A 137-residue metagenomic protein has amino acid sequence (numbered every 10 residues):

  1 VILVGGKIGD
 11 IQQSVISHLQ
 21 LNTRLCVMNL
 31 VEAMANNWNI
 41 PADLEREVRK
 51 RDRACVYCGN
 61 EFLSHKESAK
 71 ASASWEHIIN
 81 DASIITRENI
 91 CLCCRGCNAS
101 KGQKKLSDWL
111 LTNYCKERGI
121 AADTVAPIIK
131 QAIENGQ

Functional and structural regions predicted by a protein language model:
G5-G9: Residue-identity detector for glycine
S14-S17: Serine residues within intrinsically disordered or low-complexity segments
Q20-N60, K116-G136: Short, charged surface segments at domain edges that flank catalytic/cofactor-binding sites
L44, I79, N98: Generic anion/oxyanion-binding catalytic loop in active/binding sites
V56, C93-R95: Short, hydrophobic/aromatic-rich beta-strand segments within well-structured domains
N60-L92, K101-D108: Histidine-centered nuclease catalytic patch
E88-N89, G96-Q137: A detector for short metal-coordination/catalytic motifs
